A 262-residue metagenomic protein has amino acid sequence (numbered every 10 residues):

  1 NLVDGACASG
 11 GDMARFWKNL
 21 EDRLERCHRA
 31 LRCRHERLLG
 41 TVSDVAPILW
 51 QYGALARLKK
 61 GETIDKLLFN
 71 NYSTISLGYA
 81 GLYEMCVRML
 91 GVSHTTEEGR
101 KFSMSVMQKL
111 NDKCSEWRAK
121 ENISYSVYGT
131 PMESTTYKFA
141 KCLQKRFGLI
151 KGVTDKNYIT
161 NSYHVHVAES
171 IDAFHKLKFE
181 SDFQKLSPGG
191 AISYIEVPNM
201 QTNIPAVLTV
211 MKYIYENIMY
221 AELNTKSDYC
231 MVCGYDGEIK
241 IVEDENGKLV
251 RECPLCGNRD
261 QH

Functional and structural regions predicted by a protein language model:
N1-Q261: Long, C-terminal-biased catalytic regions of enzyme "large/alpha" subunits
